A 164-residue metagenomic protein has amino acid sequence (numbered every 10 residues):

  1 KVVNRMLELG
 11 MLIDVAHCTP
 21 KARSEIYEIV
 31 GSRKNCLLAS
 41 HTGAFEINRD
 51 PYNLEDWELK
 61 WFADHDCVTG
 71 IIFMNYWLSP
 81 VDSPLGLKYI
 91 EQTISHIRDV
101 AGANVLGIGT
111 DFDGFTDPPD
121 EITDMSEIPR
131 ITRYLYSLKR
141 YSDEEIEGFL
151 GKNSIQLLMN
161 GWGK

Functional and structural regions predicted by a protein language model:
K1-L12, C18-L38, P51-C67, K88-N104: Histidine/acidic residue-rich metal-binding segments in metalloenzymes
I13, T69, D111, I146: Conserved, mostly hydrophobic/aromatic
C18, T42, T110-F112: Active-site metal-binding loops of divalent metal-dependent hydrolases
P20-K21, G43-E46, N75-L78: Short, catalytically relevant binding-site loops at active-site mouths
R23-G31, N48-L54, S79-E91, F112-P129 (+1 more regions): Histidine/acidic-residue-rich catalytic or RNA/ligand-binding cores of hydrolases and nuclease-related proteins
D66-L78, D82: A conserved active-site cap/scaffold subdomain adjacent to cofactor or substrate pockets
F73, A101-I122: Short acidic/histidine-rich active-site segments
T123-K164: Mid-to-C-terminal alpha-helical segments outside catalytic/metal-binding sites
